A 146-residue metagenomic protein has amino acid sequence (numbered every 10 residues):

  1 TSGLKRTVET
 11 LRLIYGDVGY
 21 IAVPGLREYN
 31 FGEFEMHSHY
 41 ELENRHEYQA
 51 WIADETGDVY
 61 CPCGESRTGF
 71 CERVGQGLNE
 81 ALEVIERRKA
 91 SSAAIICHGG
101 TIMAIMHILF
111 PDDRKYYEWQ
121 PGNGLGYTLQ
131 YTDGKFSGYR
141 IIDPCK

Functional and structural regions predicted by a protein language model:
T1-E47: Phosphate-coordination/substrate-recognition cap region in phosphate-metabolizing enzymes
T1-E9, C63-V74: Loop-to-helix element that buttresses phosphate recognition and phosphoryl-transfer chemistry
Q49-G69: Short glycine/proline- and acidic residue-enriched helix-loop micro-motifs that form flexible lids or anion-recognition
A81-S91: Glycine-rich phosphate-binding loop signature in dinucleotide/nucleotide-binding domains
K89-G99: Generic beta-sheet signal
G99-M103, S137: GST superfamily/GST-like fold recognition
D112-G138: Domain-level recognition of soluble alpha/beta enzyme cores, biased toward histidine phosphatases/phosphomutases
Y139-K146: Acidic, His/Gly-rich catalytic cores of divalent-metal-dependent hydrolytic chemistry
